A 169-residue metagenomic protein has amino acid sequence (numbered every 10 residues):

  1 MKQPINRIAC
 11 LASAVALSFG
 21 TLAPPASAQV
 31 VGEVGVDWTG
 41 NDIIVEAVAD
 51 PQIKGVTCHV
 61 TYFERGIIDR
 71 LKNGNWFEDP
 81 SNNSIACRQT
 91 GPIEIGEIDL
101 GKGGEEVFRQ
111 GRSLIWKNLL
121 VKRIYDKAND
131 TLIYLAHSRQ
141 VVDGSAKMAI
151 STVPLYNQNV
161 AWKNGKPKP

Functional and structural regions predicted by a protein language model:
M1-I5: N-terminal secretory signal peptides that target proteins for export/translocation
A9, A16-A26: C-terminal segment of classical bacterial N-terminal signal peptides
A9-S13, N41, K54, D130: Residues at beta-strand starts and edge strands
A28-A86: N-terminal secretory signal peptides
V30, I93-P169: Low-complexity intrinsically disordered segments
F63-I115: Structured domain cores in non-transmembrane regions
